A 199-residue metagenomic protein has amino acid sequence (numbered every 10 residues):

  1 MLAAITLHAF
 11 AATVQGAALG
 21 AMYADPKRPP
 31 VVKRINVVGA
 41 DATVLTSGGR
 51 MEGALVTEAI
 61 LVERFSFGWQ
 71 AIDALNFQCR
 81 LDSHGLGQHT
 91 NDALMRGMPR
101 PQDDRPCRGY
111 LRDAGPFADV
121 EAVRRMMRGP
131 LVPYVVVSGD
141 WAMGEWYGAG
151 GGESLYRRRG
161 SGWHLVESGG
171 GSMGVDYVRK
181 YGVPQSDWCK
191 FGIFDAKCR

Functional and structural regions predicted by a protein language model:
M1-H8: Bacterial N-terminal signal peptides
F10-L155, E167-R199: Flexible low-complexity loop/turn motifs enriched in small/helix-breaking residues
R157-R159: Residue-level signal for short segments within beta-strands and strand-turn junctions of well-structured beta-sheet
W163-H164: An amphipathic, aromatic/His-enriched active-site/gating alpha helix that lines ligand/cofactor pockets
